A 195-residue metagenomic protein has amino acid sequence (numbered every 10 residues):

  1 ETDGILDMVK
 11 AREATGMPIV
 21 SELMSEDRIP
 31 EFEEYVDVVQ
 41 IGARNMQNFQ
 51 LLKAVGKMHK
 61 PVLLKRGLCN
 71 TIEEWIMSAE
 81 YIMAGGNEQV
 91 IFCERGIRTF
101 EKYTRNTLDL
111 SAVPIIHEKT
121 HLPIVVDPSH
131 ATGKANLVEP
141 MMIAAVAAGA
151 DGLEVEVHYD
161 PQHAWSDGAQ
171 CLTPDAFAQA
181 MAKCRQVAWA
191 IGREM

Functional and structural regions predicted by a protein language model:
E1-Q50: Active-site beta->alpha loop and helix N-cap motifs at the rims of alpha/beta catalytic domains
E1-S21, A54-P61, L110-V125, Q170-E194: Alpha-helix-loop-beta-strand connector modules within alpha/beta enzyme cores
I19-S21, D37-I41, V62-R66, V90-E94 (+2 more regions): Hydrophobic faces of well-ordered beta-strands that scaffold small-molecule active sites in alpha/beta enzyme cores
M24-E26, R44, G67-C69, R95-T99 (+3 more regions): Active-site beta-loop-alpha junctions enriched in small/polar residues
D27-Y35, I72-S78, G133-D151, Y159: Catalytic cores of alpha/beta
A43-Q47, A145-Q170: Glycine-rich phosphate-binding active-site loops on the catalytic face of alpha/beta enzymes
R44-S111: Conserved anion-binding
M83-A145: Active-site/ligand-binding-proximal alpha/beta "capping" segment
